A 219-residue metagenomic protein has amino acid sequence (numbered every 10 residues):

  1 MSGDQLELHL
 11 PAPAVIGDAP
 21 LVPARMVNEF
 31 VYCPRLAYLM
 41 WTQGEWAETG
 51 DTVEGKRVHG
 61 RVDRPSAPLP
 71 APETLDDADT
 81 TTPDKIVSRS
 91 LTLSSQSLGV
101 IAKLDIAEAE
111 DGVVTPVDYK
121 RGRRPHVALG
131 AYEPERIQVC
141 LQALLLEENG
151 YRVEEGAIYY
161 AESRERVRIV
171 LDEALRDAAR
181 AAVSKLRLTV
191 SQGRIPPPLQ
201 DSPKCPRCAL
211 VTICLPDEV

Functional and structural regions predicted by a protein language model:
M1-P116, R123, V127: Metal-dependent nuclease catalytic cores that hydrolyze phosphodiester bonds in DNA/RNA, characterized by
L8, A12-D18, G130-A131, A143-Y151 (+2 more regions): Non-catalytic alpha-helical scaffolds and adjoining flexible linkers that form interface surfaces for assembly
P20-V31, Y132-E133, P196-P203: Structural motif
C33, C205-C208, C214: Short cysteine clusters
T42-Q43, V211-V219: Iron-sulfur (Fe-S) cluster-binding segments and ferredoxin-like electron-carrier domains, especially [2Fe-2S]
L75, T80-K185: Mg2+/Mn2+-dependent nuclease catalytic core
R168-A174, S202-K204, V211: Short terminal or interdomain "cap/linker" segment that borders an active site or interface and mediates
K185-R207: Immediate flanking context of iron-sulfur cluster ligation sites
